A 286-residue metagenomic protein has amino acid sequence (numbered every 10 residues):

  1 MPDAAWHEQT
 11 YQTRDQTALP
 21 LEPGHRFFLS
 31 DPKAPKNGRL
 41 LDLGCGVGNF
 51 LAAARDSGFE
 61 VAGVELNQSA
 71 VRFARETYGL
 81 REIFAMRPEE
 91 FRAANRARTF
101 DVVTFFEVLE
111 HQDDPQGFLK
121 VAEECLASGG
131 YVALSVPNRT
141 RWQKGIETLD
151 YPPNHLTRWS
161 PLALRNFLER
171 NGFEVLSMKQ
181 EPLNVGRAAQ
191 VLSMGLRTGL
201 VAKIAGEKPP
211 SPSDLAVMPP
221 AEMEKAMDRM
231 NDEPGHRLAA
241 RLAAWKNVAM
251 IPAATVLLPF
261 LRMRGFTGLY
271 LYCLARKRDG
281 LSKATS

Functional and structural regions predicted by a protein language model:
M1-F106, P115-V121, Q180-E181, S213-A226 (+1 more regions): Conserved N-terminal segment of class I S-adenosyl-L-methionine
E107, H111, H155: Histidine-centered divalent metal-coordination motifs
L126-V132: Short glycine-dipeptide loop
A133-F167, L183, Q190-S193: Short, glycine-/aromatic-enriched active-site segment of Class I SAM-dependent methyltransferases
Q180-S286: A C-terminal cap/extension of S-adenosyl-L-methionine-dependent methyltransferases that defines the acceptor-substrate
